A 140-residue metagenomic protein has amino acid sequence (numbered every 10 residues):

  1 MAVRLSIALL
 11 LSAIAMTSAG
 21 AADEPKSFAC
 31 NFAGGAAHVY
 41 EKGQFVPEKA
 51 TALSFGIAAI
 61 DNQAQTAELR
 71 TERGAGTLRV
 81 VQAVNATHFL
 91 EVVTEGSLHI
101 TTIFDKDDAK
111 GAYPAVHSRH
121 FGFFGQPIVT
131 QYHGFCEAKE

Functional and structural regions predicted by a protein language model:
M1-L5: Positively charged n-region of N-terminal signal peptides that target proteins for export
S6-A15: Bacterial N-terminal signal peptides
T17-A22: Sec/Tat signal peptide C-region and signal peptidase I cleavage site
P25-A67, L98-T102: Short, solvent-exposed loop/hinge segments that bridge or flank secondary-structure elements
S54-I100: Predominantly extracellular/secreted and cell-surface proteins with exposed, flexible low-complexity segments
F55-A58, I100-D108, H133-A138: Hydrophobic/aromatic beta-strand elements that line small-molecule binding cavities or substrate pockets in beta-rich
G111-F124: Low-complexity, intrinsically disordered Gly/Pro/Thr-rich segments
F121-E140: Edge beta-strand at a domain terminus
